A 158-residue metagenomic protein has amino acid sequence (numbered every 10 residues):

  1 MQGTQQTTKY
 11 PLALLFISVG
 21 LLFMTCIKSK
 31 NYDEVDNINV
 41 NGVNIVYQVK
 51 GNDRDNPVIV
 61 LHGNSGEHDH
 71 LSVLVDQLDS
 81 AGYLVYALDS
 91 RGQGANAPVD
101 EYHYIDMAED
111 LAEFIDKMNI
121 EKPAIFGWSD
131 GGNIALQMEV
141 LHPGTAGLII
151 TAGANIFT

Functional and structural regions predicted by a protein language model:
G3-N56, Y83: Alpha/beta-hydrolase fold catalytic core
L22, V60, Y86, F126 (+1 more regions): Conserved Rossmann-like nucleotide-binding pocket used by diverse enzymes that bind dinucleotide cofactors
G42, N52-D55, D116-K122, P143-G144: Active-site acidic short loop of glycosyltransferases
V46-A95: Conserved HGGG/HGGXW glycine-rich cap/lid loop of the alpha/beta-hydrolase fold
V75, I115, M138-E139: A conserved amphipathic alpha-helix that caps or lines the catalytic cleft of carbohydrate- and lipid-modifying enzymes
S90-F126: Active-site loop/oxyanion-hole signature of alpha/beta-hydrolase fold enzymes
E121-T158: Conserved hydrolase catalytic core segment
